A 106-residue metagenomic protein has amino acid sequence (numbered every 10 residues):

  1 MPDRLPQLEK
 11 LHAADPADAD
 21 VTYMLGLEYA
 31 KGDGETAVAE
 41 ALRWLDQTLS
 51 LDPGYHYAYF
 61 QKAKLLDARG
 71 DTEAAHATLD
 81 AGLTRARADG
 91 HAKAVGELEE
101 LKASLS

Functional and structural regions predicted by a protein language model:
M1-K10, G34-Q47, G70-A81: Structural signature of tandem alpha-helical TPR/SEL1-like repeats, specifically the intra-repeat loop/turn
R4-T36: Alpha-helical segment of the N-proximal tetratricopeptide repeat
A14, L51, R85-D89: Structural marker of alpha-solenoid helical repeat scaffolds
A30-G34, D67, A103-S106: Specific register positions within alpha-helical solenoid repeats of the TPR/Sel1-like families, i.e., one
T72-H91, A103: TPR/TPR-like (Sel1-like) alpha-helical repeat modules
